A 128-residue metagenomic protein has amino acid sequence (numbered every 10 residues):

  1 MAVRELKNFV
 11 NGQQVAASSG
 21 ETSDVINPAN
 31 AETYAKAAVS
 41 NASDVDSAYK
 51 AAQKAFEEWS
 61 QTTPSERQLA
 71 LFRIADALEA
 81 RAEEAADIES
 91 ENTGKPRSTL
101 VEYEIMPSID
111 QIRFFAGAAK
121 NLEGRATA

Functional and structural regions predicted by a protein language model:
M1-K36, L69, R73, L122-A128: Terminal low-complexity tails and localization/encapsulation signals of metabolic enzymes
E32-L122: Glycine-rich loop-to-alpha-helix module at the N-terminal edge of alpha/beta enzyme cores
